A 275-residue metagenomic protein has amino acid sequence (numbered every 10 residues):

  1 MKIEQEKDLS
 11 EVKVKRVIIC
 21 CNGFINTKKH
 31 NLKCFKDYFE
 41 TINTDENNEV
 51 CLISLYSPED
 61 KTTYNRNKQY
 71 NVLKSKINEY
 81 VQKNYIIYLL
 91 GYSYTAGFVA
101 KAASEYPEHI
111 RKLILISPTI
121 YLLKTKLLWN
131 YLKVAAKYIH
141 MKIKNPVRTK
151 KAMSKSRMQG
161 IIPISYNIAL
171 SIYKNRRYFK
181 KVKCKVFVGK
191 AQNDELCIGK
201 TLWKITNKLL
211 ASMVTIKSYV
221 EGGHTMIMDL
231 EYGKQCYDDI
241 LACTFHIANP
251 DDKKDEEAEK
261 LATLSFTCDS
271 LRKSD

Functional and structural regions predicted by a protein language model:
K2-E59: Short, surface-exposed "cap/lid" segments of acyl-processing enzymes
I25, N193-C197: Acidic catalytic loop of the alpha/beta-hydrolase fold
L32-F35, C184, I198-K208: Short alpha-helix in the alpha/beta-hydrolase fold that links the catalytic acid
N48-L52, N207-T225: Catalytic histidine neighborhood in serine/cysteine hydrolases with alpha/beta-hydrolase-type architecture
G91-V99: Gly/Ala-rich beta-loop-alpha elbow adjacent to hydrolase catalytic centers
I114-T125: Active-site nucleophile loop of the alpha/beta-hydrolase fold
V182, V188-K190, D194: Short beta-strand/loop motif that positions the catalytic acidic residue of the alpha/beta-hydrolase fold
G222-K234: Catalytic histidine-centered segment of alpha/beta-hydrolase-like enzymes
